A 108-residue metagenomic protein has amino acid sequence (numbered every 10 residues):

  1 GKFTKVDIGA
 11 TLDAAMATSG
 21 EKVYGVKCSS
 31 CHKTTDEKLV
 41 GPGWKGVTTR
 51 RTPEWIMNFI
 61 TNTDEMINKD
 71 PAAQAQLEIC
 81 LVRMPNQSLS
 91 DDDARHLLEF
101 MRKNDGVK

Functional and structural regions predicted by a protein language model:
G1-V23: Electrostatic cytochrome c docking/interface patches
D7, K33, Q74-Q76: Sequence context of c-type cytochrome heme-c attachment sites
L12-A15, R51, L89-D92: Short coil/turn linker and secondary-structure boundary residues
M16, Y24-K27, T35, R83 (+1 more regions): Short pre-active-site segment immediately N-terminal to redox-active cysteine/selenocysteine motifs in thiol-based
A17, E21, K33-N62: Gly/Gly-Pro-rich "capping" loops immediately C-terminal to redox-active cysteine motifs in periplasmic/lumenal
G25, S29, K33-D36, T49 (+2 more regions): Sec-exported extracytoplasmic/periplasmic mature domains
L39-V47, D64-A94: Axial heme c-ligation environment in periplasmic c-type cytochrome domains
E54-N58, V82-K108: C-terminal capping alpha-helices of c-type cytochrome domains
